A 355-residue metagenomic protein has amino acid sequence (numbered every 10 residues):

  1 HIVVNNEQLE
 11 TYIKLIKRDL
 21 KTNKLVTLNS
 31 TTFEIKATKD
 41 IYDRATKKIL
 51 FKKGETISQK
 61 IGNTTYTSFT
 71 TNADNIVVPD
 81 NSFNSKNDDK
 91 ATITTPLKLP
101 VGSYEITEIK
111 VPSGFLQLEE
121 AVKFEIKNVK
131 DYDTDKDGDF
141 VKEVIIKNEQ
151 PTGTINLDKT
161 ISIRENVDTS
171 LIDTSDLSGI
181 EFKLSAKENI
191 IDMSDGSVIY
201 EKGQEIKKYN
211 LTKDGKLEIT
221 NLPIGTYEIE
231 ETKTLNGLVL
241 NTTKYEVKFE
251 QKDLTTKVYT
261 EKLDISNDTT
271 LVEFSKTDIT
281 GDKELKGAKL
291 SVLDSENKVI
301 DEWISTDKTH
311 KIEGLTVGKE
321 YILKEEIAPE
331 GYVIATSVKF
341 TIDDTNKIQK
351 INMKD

Functional and structural regions predicted by a protein language model:
H1-D355: Solvent-exposed loop/turn and edge beta-strand elements of beta-rich ligand-binding domains
